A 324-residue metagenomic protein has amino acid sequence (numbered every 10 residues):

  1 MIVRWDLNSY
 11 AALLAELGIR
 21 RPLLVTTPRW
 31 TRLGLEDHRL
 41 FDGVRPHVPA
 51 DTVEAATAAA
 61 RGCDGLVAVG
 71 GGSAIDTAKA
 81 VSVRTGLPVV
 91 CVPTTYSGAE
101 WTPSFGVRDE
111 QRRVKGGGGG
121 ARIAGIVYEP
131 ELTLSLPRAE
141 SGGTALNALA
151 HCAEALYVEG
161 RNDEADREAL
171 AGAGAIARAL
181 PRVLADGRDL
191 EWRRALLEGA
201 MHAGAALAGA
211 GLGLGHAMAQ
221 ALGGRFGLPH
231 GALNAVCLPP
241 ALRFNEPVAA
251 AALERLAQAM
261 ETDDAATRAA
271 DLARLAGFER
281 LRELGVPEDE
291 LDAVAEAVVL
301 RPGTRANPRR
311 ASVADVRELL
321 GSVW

Functional and structural regions predicted by a protein language model:
M1-G65, L281: ATP/NTP phosphate-donor binding region
N8-Y10, W30-L33, A50, S73-A80 (+3 more regions): Short glycine/serine/threonine-rich phosphate/pyrophosphate-binding segments that cradle anionic phosphate groups
A60-Y96, M218: A short, small-residue-rich loop immediately preceding and capping a beta-strand
A80-E164, A171-G172, V248, A252-R255: A glycine/threonine-rich phosphate-anchoring loop and its flanking beta-alpha core in nucleotide/phosphate-binding
G98, M201-N234, R301-R305: Glycine-rich phosphate/pyrophosphate-binding beta-alpha loops
A155-G209, Q220-G223: Glycine-rich phosphate/diphosphate-binding loops and the adjacent beta-loop-alpha structural elements that coordinate
R225-E290: Gly/Pro-rich interdomain helix-loop hinge
D289-W324: Short, amphipathic C-terminal "tail helix"
